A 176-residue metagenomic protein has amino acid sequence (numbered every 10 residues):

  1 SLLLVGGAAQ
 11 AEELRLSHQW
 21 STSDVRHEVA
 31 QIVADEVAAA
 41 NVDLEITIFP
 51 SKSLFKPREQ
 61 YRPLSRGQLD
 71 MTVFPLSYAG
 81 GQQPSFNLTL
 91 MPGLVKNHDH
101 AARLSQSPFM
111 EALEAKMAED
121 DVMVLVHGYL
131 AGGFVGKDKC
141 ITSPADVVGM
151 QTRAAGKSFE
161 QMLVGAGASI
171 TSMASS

Functional and structural regions predicted by a protein language model:
V5-A11: Sec/Tat signal peptide C-region and signal peptidase I cleavage site
R15-I32, S51-K56: Extracytoplasmic "Venus flytrap"
E28, Q60, P84-F86: Short aromatic-enriched loop/helix-cap "lid" or pocket-rim segments at secondary-structure transitions that line
A34-D35, D43, S65, D70 (+1 more regions): Contiguous mixed-secondary-structure segments that line small-molecule binding/active-site clefts of soluble domains
D35-N41, E45, K52, S176: Extracytoplasmic/periplasmic ligand-capture domains
F49-R62, A155-S158, I170-S176: Short helix-initiation/N-cap motifs at beta->coil->alpha
